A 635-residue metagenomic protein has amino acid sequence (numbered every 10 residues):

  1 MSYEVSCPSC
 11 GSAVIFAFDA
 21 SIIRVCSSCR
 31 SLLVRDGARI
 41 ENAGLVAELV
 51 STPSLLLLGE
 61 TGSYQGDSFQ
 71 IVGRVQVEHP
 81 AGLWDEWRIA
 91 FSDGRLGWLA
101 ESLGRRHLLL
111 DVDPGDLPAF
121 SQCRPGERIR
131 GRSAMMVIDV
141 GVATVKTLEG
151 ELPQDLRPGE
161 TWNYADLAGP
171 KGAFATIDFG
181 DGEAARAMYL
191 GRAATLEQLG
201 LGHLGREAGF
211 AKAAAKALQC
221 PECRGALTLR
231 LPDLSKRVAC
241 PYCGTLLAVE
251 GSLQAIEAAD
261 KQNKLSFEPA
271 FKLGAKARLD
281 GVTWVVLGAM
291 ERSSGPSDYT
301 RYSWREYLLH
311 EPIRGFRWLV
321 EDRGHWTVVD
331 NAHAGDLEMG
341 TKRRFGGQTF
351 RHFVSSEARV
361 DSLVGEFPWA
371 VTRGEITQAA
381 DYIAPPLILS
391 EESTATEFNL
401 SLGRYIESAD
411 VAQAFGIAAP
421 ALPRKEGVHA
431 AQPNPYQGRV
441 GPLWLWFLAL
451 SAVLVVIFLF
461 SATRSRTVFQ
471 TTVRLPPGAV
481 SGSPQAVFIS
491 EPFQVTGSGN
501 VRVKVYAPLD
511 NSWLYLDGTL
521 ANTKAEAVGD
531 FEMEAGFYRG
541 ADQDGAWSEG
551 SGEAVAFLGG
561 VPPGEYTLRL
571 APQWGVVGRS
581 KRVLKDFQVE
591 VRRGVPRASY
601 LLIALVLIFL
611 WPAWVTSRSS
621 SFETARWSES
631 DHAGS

Functional and structural regions predicted by a protein language model:
M1-G497, W574-S635: Mixed-charge, low-complexity intrinsically disordered regions
Y3, K216, R305, L514-L516 (+2 more regions): Envelope-exposed proteins and targeting segments
F488-Q494, D542-P562: Beta-sandwich interaction modules
V495-V505, G559-G575: Noncatalytic modules at the cell exterior or secretory-pathway interfaces, chiefly beta-strand-rich lectin/adhesion
Y506-P508, A521, A571-Q573, R592: Solvent-exposed residues in well-ordered beta-strands and their adjoining turns, especially edge/terminal strands
P508-L514, G575-R579: Extended, low-complexity, turn-rich repeat/linker tracts enriched in Gly/Pro/Ser/Thr and Asp/Glu that occur
W513-G550: Surface-exposed beta-strand/loop patches in noncatalytic accessory domains and peripheral targeting/linker segments
